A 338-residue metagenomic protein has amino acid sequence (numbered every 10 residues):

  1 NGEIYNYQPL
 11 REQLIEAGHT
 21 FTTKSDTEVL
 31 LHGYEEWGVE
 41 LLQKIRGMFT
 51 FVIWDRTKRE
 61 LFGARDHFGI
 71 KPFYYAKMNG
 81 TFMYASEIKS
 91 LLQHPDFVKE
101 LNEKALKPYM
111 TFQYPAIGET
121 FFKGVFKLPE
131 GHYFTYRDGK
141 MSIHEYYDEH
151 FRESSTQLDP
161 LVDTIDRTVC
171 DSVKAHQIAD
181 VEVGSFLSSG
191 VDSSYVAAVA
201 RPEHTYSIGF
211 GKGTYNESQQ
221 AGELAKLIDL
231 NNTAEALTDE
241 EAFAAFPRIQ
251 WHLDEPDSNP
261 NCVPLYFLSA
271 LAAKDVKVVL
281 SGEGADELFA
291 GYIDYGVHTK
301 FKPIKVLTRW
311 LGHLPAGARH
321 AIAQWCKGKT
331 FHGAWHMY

Functional and structural regions predicted by a protein language model:
G2: Phosphate/adenylate-binding glycine loop and adjacent helical scaffold
Q8-E28, W54-D159: N-terminal segments that mediate ammonia production and transfer in glutamine-dependent amidotransferase systems
E16, R56-F82, F151-Y338: ATP-dependent adenylate-handling active sites, centered on carboxylate activation for C-N bond formation
K24-R59: Catalytic core of PPM/PP2C metal-dependent serine/threonine phosphatase domains
S25-T27, F49, S86, L101-N102 (+3 more regions): A generic structural signal for residues located within well-ordered alpha-helices of large catalytic or ligand-binding
E40-Q43, F122-F126, D257-S258: Short Gly/Pro-enriched turn/cap motifs at secondary-structure boundaries
I45-M48, K127-E130, V181: Short, basic and Ser/Thr-rich N-terminal targeting/leader segments
